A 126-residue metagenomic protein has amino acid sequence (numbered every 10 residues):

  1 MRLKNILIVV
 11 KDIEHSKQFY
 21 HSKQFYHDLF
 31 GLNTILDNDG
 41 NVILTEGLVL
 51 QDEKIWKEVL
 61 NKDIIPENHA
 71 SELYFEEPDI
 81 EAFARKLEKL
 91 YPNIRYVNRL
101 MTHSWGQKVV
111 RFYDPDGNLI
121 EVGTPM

Functional and structural regions predicted by a protein language model:
M1-L3, I65-A70, H103-S104: Short glycine-enriched loop/turn motifs at secondary-structure junctions
M1-Q24, S71-L73, M126: N-terminal beta-strand motif that seeds the catalytic metal site of vicinal oxygen chelate
R2, V9, I43, V49 (+3 more regions): Conserved beta-strand segments that form the floor/walls of ligand-binding pockets within enzyme and binding domains
K11-I13, L73-L119: Vicinal oxygen chelate
K17, K23, H27, N33 (+3 more regions): A generic "structured core" feature
Q18, Q24, D28, E81-K89: Replace "anionic and nucleotidyl ligands
N33-E67, L119-T124: Conserved short beta-strand elements that form part of the metal-binding/catalytic scaffold of enzyme active sites
D39-N41, A70-E72, Q107: Short hydrophobic/aromatic beta-strand or adjacent loop that forms the aromatic wall/cage of a ligand/substrate-binding
